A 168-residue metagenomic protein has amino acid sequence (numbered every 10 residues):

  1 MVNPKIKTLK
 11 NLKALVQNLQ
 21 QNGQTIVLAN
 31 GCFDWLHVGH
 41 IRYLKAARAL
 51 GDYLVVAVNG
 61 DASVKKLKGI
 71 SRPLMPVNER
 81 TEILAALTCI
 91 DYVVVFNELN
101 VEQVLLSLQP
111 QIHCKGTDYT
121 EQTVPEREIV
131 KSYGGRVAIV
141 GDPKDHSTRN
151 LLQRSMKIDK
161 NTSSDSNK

Functional and structural regions predicted by a protein language model:
M1-K168: Nucleotidyltransferase catalytic core that binds NTPs
